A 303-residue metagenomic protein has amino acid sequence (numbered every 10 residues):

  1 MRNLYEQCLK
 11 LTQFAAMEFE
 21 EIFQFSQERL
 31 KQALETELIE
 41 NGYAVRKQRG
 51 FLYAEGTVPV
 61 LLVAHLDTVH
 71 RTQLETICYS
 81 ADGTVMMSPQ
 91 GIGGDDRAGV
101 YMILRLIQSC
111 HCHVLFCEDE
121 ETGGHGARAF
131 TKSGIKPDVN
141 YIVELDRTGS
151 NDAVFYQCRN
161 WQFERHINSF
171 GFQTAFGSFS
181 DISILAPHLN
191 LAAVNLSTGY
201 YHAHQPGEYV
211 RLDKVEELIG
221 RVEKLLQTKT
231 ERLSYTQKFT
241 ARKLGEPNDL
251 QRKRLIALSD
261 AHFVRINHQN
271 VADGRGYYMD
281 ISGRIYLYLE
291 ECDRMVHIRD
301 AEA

Functional and structural regions predicted by a protein language model:
M1-R29, Q205: N-terminal capping segment at the start of a domain
A16-V58: A non-catalytic alpha/beta surface segment that caps or lines the substrate-entry region of metallo-dependent hydrolase
E40-K47, S80-A81, F170-T174, A261-N270: Short secondary-structure junctions
A44-V45, E55-H111: Active-site metal-coordination/substrate-binding segment of hydrolases, especially metallo-dependent peptidases
V69, Q90-R165, T174: Acidic/histidine-rich catalytic neighborhood of metal-dependent amide-processing enzymes
Q173-L218: Zn-dependent metallopeptidase/amidohydrolase metal-coordination segment
H202-I256: His/Asp/Glu-rich mid-to-C-terminal helical/loop segments that flank catalytic regions of hydrolases
H262-R299: Acidic, low-complexity, intrinsically disordered interaction modules
